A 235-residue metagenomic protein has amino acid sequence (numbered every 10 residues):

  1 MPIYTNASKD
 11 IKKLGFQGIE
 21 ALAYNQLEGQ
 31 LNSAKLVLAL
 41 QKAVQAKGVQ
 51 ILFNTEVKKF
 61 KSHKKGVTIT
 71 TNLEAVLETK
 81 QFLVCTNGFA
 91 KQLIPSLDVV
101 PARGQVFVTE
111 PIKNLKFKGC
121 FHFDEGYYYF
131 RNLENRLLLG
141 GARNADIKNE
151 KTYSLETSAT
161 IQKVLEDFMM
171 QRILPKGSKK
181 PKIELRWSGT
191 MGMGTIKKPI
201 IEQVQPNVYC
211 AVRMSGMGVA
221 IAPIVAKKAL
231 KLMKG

Functional and structural regions predicted by a protein language model:
M1-K42, A46: Flavin (FAD/FMN) cofactor-binding and adjacent substrate-gating region of FAD-dependent oxidoreductase domains
P2-N6, Q50-L52, K182-R186: General small-molecule cofactor/ligand-binding pocket signal
A7, G29, Q50-V67: A conserved short coil-to-beta-strand element within the FAD-binding core of flavoproteins
K12-I19, K61-T68, M193-K198, V204-Q205: A short, glycine/Asx- and small/polar-enriched loop/turn that sits immediately N-terminal to a beta-strand
L27, P175-G235: C-terminal catalytic lobe of FAD-dependent flavoproteins
G48-Q50, V208: Short, conserved active-site loop motifs that form the nucleotide-linked donor/cofactor pocket
K59-G140, K148: Flavin-dependent oxidoreductases
L115-V204: Active-site lid/adjacent beta-loop-alpha segment flanking the redox-cofactor pocket in flavoenzymes
